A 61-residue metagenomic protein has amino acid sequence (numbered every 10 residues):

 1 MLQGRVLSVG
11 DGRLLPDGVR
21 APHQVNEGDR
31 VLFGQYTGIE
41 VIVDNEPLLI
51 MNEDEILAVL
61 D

Functional and structural regions predicted by a protein language model:
M1-D61: Compact, glycine-rich, soluble single-domain proteins
